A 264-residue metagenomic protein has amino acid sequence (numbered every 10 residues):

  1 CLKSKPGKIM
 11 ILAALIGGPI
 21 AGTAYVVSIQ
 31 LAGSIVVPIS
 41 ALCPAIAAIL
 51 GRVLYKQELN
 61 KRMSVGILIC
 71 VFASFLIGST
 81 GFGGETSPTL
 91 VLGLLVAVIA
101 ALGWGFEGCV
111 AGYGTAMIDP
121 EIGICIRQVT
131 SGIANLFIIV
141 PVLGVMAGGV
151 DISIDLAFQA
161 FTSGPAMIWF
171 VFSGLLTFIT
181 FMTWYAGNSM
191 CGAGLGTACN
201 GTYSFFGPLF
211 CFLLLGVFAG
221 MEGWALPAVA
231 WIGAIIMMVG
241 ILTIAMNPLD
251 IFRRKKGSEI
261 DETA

Functional and structural regions predicted by a protein language model:
C1-I35, V171-C191: Specific transmembrane alpha-helical segments of multi-pass solute transporters/efflux pumps, especially DMT/EamA
K8, L12, G66-F72, L92-V96 (+4 more regions): Hydrophobic alpha-helical transmembrane segments of multi-pass integral membrane proteins, especially transporters
A13-G22, P44, A101-G108, F161 (+3 more regions): Transmembrane alpha-helical core positions of polytopic small-molecule transporters
Q30, G78-L90, G144-G164, G216-L226: Membrane-interface helix termini and inter-helical loops of multi-pass transporters
A32-G33, Y55-N60, D119-P120, G192-A193: A helix-boundary/kink motif common to multi-pass secondary transporters, especially Major Facilitator Superfamily
C43-L68, F205-W231: C-terminal transmembrane-helix exit sites in multi-pass transporters
R62-G81, Q159, F210, A225-P248: Hydrophobic transmembrane alpha-helices of multi-pass small-molecule transport proteins
P248-A264: Intrinsic disorder in cytosolic terminal tails and internal cytosolic loops of multi-pass membrane transporters
